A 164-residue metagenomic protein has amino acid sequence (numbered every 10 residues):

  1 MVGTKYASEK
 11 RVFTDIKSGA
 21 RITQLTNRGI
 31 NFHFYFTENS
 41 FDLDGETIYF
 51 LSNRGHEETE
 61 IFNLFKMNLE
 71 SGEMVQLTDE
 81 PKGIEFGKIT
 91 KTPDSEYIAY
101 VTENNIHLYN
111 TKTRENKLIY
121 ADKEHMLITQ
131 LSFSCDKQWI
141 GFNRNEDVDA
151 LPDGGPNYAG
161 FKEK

Functional and structural regions predicted by a protein language model:
V2-K10, K17-F62: Beta-strand-rich domains and repeat architectures in extracellular enzymes and scaffolds, especially beta-propellers
R11-H33, M67-I84, T111-L127: Multi-bladed beta-propeller domains
V12-F13, E38, G55, D79 (+2 more regions): Short, flexible, glycine/charge-rich loop motifs used to bind or transfer phosphoryl groups or to couple energy/partner
D15, D42, H56, N68 (+3 more regions): Acidic/polar residues at beta-strand termini and the immediately following turn/coil
N39-S40, E46, T59, M74 (+3 more regions): Ligand-binding pocket scaffold of soluble enzyme catalytic domains
F50, E58-L64, E85-F86, W139-F142: Low-complexity, flexible helical/coil segments
L64-E70, F161-K164: Beta-propeller blade signature
D79-K164: Asp-box/WD-like beta-propeller blade repeats and closely related beta-sheet repeat scaffolds
